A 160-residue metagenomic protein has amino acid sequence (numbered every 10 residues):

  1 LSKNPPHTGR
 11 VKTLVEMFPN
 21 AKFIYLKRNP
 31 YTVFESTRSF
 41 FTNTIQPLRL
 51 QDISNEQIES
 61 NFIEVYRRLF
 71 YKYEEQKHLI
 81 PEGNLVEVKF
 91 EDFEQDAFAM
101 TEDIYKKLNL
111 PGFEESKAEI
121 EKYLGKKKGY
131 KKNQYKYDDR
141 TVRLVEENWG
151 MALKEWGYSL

Functional and structural regions predicted by a protein language model:
L1, F23, E87: Short hydrophobic-acidic sequence motifs that mark active-site Asp/Glu residues
L1-R10: Glycine-rich phosphate-binding loop used to anchor ATP phosphates in small-molecule kinases, encompassing both
N4, L14-S39: Conserved phosphate-donor/acceptor-positioning beta-strand/loop module used by diverse small-molecule
N4, R38-L160: PAPS-dependent sulfotransferases, especially Golgi type II membrane carbohydrate sulfotransferases
G9, E16, E121-Y123: Residue-level detector of functional hotspots within protein domains
G9-R10, T32-E35, E94-A97: Short catalytic/ligand-binding loop motif for oxyanion handling, primarily in non-cytosolic enzymes, centered on
R10-T13, E75-Q76: Generic recognition of flexible, low-complexity loop/linker segments
